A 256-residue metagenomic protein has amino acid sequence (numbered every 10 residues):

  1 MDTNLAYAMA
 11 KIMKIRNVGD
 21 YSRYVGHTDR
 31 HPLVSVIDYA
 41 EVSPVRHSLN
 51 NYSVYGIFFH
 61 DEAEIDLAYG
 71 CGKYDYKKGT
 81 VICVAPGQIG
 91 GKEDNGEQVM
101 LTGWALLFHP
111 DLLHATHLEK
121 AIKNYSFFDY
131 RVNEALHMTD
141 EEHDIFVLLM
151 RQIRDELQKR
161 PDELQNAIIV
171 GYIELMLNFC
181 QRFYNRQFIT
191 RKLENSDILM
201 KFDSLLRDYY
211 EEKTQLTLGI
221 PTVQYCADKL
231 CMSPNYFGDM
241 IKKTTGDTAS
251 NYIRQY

Functional and structural regions predicted by a protein language model:
M1-A68, G72-Y74: Generic protein-terminus/edge-of-domain signal
D66-A68, G90-Q98: Short beta-strand His + acidic residue motifs that chelate non-heme Fe in jelly-roll/DSBH and cupin folds
C71-A85: Short acidic-glycine-tyrosine-enriched beta hairpin
I82, G87-E93, L113-H114: Histidine-centered metal-chelating micro-motifs
N95-K159: A hydrophobic/aromatic-rich effector-binding and dimerization subdomain of bacterial HTH-type transcriptional regulators
D144-S204: An amphipathic alpha-helical interaction segment
S204-G219: Short helix->loop/beta-hairpin flanking segments within DNA-binding domains
D208, I220-Y256: Basic/polar phosphate-binding segments, predominantly the helix-turn-helix DNA-binding elements of transcriptional
